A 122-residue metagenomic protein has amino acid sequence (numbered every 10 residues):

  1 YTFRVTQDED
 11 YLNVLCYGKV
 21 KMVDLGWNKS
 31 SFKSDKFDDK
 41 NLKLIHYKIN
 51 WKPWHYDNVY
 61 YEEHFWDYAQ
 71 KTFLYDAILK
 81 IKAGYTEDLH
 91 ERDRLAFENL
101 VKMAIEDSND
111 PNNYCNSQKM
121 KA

Functional and structural regions predicted by a protein language model:
Y1-A122: A glycosyltransferase accessory/donor-loop signature
